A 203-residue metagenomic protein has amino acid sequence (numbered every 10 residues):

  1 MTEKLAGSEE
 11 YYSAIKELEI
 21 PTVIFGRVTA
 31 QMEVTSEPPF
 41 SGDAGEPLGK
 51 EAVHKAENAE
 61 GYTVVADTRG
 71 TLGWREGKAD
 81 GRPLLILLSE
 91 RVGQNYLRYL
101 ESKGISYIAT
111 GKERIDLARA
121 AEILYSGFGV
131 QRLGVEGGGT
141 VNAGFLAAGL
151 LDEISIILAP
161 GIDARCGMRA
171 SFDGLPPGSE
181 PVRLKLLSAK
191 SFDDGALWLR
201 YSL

Functional and structural regions predicted by a protein language model:
M1-L203: Enzymes that bind and transform nitrogen-containing heteroaromatic metabolites
